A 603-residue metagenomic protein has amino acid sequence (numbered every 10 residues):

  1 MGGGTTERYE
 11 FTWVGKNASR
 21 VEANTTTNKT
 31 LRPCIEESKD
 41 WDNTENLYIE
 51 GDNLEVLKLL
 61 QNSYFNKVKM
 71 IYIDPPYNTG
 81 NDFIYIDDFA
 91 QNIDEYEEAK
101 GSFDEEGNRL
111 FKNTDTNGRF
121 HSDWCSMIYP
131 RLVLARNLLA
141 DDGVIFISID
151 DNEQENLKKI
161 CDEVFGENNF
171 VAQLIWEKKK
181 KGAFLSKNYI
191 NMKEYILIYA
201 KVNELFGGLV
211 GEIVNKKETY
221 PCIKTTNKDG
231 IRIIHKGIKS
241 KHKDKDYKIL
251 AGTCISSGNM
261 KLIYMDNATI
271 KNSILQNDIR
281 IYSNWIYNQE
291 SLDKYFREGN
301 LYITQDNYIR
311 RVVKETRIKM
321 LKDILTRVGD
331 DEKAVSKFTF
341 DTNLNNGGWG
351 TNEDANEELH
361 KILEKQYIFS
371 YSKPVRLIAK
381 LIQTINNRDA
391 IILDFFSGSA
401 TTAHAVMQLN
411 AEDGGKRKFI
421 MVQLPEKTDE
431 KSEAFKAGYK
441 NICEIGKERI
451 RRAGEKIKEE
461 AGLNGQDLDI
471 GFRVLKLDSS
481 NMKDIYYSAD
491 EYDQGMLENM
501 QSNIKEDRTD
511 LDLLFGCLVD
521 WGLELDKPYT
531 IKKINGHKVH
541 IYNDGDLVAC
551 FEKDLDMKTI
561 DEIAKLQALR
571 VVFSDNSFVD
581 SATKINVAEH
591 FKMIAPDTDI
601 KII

Functional and structural regions predicted by a protein language model:
G2-I391, D413, L424-D429: Class I S-adenosyl-L-methionine
I73, A390-L409, L518: A phosphate-binding catalytic loop at a beta-strand-loop-alpha-helix junction that coordinates phosphoryl groups
D142, V171, M192-E194, K322 (+7 more regions): Active-site lining segments that contact anionic ligands and/or coordinate catalytic metals
N152-E153, I175, S399, K532 (+1 more regions): Conserved beta-strand edge residues that scaffold enzyme active sites
Q408-I603: PRPP-dependent phosphoribosyltransferase catalytic core
